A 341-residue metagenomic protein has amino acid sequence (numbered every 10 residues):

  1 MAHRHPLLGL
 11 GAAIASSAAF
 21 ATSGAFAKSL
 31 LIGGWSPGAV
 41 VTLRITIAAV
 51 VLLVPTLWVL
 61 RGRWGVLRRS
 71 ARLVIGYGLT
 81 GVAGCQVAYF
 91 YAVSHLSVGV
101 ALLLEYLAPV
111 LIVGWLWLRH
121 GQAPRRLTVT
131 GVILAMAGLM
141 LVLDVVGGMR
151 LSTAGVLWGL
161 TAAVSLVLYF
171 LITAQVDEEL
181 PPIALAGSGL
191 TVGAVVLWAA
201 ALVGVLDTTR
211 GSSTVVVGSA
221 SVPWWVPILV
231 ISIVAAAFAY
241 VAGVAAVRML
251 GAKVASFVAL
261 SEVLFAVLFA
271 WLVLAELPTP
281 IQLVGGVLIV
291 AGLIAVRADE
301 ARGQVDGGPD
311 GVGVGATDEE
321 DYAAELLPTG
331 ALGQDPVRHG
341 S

Functional and structural regions predicted by a protein language model:
M1-A2, I45, D144, W224-V226 (+2 more regions): C-terminal-most transmembrane helix of multi-pass membrane proteins
M1-L43, G148-Q175, I183, V195-A199 (+1 more regions): Glycine-/small-residue-enriched transmembrane alpha-helix faces in small-molecule transporters and effluxers
L7-A12, A39-P55, G131-L134, T153-T161 (+2 more regions): Hydrophobic alpha-helical transmembrane segments of multi-pass integral membrane proteins, especially transporters
A19, L53-G99, E105, L141 (+1 more regions): Specific transmembrane alpha-helical segments of multi-pass solute transporters/efflux pumps, especially DMT/EamA
A21, T46, G78-A83, V87 (+8 more regions): Hydrophobic/small/kink-forming positions within alpha-helical transmembrane segments of polytopic membrane proteins
L31-I32, V93-H95, H120, D177 (+2 more regions): Helix-capping/transition residues at the boundaries of transmembrane alpha-helices and the short helical linkers
A39-V50, Y89-A123, A162, A252-W271: Specific alpha-helical transmembrane segments that line the substrate/conduction pathway and gating interfaces
L52, W115, P124-D144, A163 (+1 more regions): Hydrophobic transmembrane alpha-helices of multi-pass small-molecule transport proteins
